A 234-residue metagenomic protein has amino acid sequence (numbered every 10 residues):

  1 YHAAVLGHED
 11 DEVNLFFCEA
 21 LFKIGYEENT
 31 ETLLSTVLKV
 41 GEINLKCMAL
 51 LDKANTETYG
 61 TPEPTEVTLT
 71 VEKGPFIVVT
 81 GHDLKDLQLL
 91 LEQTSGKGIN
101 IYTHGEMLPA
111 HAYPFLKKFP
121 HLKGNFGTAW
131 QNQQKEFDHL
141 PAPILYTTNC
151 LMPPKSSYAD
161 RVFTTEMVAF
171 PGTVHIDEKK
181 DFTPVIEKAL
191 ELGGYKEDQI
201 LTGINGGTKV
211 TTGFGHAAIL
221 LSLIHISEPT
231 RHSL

Functional and structural regions predicted by a protein language model:
Y1-Y113, D138, S222: Catalytic cofactor-binding cores of redox enzymes
K73-I77, F115-P120, I204-T208: Short, basic, glycine/proline-bearing loop/turn elements
L89-E92, A112-F119, K155-D160: Short acidic, glycine/serine/threonine-rich loops at helix termini
G96-K97, K117-N125, V162-T164: A glycine- and small-aliphatic-rich helix-loop capping segment at beta-alpha/alpha-beta transitions that lines
N100-F115, N125-Q133, T173-H175: A generic structural motif
H121-P153: Phosphate/diphosphate-binding loops
T148-L223: Active-site cores of enzymes that catalyze phosphoryl transfer or operate on phosphate-rich substrates
I224-L234: Single conserved hydrophobic/aromatic residue that forms the stacking wall/gate of nucleotide- or nucleobase-binding
